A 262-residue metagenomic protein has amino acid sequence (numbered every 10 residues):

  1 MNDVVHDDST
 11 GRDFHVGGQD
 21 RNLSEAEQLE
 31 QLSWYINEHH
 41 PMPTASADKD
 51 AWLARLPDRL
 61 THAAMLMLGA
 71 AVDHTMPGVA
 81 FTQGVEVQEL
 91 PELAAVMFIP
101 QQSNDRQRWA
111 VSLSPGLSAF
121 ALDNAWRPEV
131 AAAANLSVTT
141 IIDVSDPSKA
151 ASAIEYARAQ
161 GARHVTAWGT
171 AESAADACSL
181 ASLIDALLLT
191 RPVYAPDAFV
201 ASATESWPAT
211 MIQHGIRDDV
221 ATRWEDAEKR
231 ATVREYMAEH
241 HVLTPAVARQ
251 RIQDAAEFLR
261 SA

Functional and structural regions predicted by a protein language model:
M1-A95: A glycine/proline-hinged amphipathic helix-loop "lid/cap" segment that gates access to hydrophobic ligand pockets
V16, L23-A26, I36, I99-Q102 (+7 more regions): A structural signal for the main folded, soluble domain(s) of proteins
I99-V138: Short, surface-exposed "cap/lid" segments of acyl-processing enzymes
S112-G116, W168, Q213-G215: Short hydrophobic segments within beta-strands
N135-L136, I142-H164: Conserved acidic catalytic loop of the alpha/beta-hydrolase fold
S137-T140, A159-R163, L180-A186, D226-R234: Structural alpha-beta junctions
A153-S206: Primarily recognizes the serine-hydrolase "nucleophile elbow" in alpha/beta-hydrolase and SGNH/GDSL folds
L189, V193-D254, S261: The feature captures the conserved acid-bearing segment of alpha/beta-hydrolase catalytic domains
